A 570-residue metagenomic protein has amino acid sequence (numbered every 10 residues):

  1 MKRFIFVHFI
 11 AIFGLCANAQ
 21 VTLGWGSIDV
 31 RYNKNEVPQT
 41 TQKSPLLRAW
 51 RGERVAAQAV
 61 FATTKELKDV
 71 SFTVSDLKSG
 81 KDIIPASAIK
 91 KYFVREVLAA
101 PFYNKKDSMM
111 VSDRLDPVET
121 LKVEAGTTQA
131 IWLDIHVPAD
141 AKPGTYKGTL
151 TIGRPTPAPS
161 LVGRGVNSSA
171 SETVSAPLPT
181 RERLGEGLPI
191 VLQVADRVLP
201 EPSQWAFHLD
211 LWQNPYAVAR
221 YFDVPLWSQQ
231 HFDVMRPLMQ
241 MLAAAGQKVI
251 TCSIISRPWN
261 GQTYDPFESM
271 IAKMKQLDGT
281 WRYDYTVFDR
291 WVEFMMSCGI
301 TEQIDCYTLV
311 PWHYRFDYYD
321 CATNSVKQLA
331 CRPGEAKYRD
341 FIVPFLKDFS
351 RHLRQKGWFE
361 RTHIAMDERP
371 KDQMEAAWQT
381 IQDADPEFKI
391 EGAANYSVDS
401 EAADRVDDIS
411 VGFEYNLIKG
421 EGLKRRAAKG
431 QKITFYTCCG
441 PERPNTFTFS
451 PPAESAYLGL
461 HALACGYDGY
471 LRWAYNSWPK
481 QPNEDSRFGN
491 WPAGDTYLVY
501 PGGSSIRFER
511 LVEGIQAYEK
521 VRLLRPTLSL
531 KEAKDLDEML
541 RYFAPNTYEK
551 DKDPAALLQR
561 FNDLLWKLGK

Functional and structural regions predicted by a protein language model:
V7-I10, V162-G165, R181-E186: Glycine-biased, low-complexity coil/linker segments
I10-N18: Hydrophobic h-region of N-terminal signal peptides that target proteins for export in Gram-negative bacteria
V21-T41, T64-L133: Surface-exposed binding patches on compact interaction domains or structured appendages
L47-E53: Short, solvent-exposed loop/linker segments at the N-terminal edge of repeated beta-sheet extracellular domains
R48, V60-K78, V118-R154, A170 (+2 more regions): Extended acidic/polar, glycine-enriched regions that form or flank non-catalytic beta-rich accessory modules
I135-H136, Y146-R154, L188-A384, N395-A402 (+1 more regions): Aromatic-lined carbohydrate-binding surfaces of glycoside hydrolases
D317-Y318, A330-G334, Y338-Y396, Y467 (+1 more regions): Catalytic domains of carbohydrate-active enzymes that cleave complex glycans
D408-R487: Catalytic-core region of carbohydrate-active enzymes that cleave or remodel glycosidic bonds
